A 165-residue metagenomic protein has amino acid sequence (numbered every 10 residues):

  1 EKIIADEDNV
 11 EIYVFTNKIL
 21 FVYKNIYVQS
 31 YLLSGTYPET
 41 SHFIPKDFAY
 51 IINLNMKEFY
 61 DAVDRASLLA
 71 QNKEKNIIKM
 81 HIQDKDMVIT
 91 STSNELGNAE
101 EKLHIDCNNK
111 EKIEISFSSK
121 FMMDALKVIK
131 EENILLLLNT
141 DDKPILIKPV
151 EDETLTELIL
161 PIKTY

Functional and structural regions predicted by a protein language model:
E1-L33, F48-Y165: DNA polymerase processivity clamps
E39-T40: Specificity-determining recognition surfaces
F43-D47: Short hinge/gating elements
